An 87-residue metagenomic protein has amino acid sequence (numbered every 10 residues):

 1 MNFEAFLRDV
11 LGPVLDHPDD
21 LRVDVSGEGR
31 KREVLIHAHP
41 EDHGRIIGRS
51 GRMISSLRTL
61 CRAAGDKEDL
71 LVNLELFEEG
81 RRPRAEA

Functional and structural regions predicted by a protein language model:
M1-H43, M53-A87: RNA-contacting regions in translation and RNA-metabolism proteins, encompassing KH/S1 modules where present
I47-G51: Glycine-centered tight-turn and secondary-structure capping sites
